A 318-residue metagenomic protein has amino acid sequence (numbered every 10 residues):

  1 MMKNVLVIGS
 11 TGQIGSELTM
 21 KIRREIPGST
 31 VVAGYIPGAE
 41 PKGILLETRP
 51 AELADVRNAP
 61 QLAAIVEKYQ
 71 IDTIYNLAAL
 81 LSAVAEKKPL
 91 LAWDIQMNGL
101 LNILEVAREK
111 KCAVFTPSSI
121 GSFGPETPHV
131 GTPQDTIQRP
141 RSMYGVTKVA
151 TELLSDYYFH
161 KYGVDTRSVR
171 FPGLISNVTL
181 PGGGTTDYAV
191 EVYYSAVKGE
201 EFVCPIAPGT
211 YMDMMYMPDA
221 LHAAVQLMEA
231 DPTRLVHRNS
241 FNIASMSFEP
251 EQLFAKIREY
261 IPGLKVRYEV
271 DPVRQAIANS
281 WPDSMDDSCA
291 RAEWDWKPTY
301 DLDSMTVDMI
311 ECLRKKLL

Functional and structural regions predicted by a protein language model:
V5-E25: N-terminal Rossmann NAD(P)H-binding glycine-rich loop of SDR-like oxidoreductase domains
I8, G34, I74-L80, V114-I120 (+1 more regions): SDR active-site strand-loop-helix element
L46-N58: Rossmann-fold cofactor-recognition segment
V56-I95: NAD(P)H-binding glycine-rich loop region in Rossmannoid oxidoreductase-like domains and their noncatalytic homologs
N76, L101-M143: Conserved Rossmann-fold NAD(P)-dependent oxidoreductase catalytic core, especially the SDR/UDP-sugar
T147: Active-site helix of classical SDR
D156-Y211, M217-H222: NAD(P)-dependent short-chain dehydrogenase/reductase
P205-A207, D213-L318: C-terminal substrate-binding subdomain of Rossmann-fold SDR/epimerase-dehydratase oxidoreductases
